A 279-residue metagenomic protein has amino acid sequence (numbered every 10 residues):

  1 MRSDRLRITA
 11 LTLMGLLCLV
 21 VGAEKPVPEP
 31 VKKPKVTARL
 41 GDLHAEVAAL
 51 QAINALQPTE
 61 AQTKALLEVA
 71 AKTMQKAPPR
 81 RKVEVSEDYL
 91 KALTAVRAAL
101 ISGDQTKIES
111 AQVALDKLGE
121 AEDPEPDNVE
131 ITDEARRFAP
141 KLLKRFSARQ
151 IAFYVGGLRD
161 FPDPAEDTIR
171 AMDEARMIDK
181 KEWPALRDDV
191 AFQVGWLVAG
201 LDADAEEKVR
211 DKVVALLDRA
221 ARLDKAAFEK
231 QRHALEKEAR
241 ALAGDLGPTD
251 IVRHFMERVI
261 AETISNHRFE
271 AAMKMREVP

Functional and structural regions predicted by a protein language model:
R2-A10: Bacterial N-terminal signal peptides that target proteins for export
T9-C18: Bacterial N-terminal signal peptides
K25-P279: Charge-rich (acidic/polar
